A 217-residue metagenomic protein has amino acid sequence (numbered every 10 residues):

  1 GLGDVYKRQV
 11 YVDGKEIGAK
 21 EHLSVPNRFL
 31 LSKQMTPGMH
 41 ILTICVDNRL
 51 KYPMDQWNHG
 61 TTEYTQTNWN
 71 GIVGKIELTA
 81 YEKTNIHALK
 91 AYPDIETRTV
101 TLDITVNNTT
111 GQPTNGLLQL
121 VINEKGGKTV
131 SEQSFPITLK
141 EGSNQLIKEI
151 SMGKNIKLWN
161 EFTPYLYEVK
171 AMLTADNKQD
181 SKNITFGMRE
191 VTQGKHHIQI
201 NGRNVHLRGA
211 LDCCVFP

Functional and structural regions predicted by a protein language model:
G1-P217: Secreted/periplasmic carbohydrate-active enzymes, especially glycoside hydrolases
